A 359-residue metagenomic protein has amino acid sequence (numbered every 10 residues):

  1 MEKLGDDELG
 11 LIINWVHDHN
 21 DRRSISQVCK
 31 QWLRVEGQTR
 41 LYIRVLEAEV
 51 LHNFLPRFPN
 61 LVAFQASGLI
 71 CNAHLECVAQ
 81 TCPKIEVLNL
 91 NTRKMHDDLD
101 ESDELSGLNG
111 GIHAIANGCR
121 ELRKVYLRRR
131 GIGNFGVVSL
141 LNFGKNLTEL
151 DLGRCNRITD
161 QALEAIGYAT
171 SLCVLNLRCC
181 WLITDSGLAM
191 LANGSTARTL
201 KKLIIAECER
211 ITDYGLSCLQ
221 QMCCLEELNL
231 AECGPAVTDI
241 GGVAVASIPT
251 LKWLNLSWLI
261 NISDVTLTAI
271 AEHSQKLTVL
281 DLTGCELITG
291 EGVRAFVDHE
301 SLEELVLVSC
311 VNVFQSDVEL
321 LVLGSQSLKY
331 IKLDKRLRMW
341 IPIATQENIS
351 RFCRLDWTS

Functional and structural regions predicted by a protein language model:
M1-R128, G133-L141, T159-D160, E164: N-terminal adaptor-interaction module of cullin-RING ubiquitin ligase components
V28, G118, L172, R178-C179 (+2 more regions): The N-terminal extracellular segments of secreted preproproteins, especially immediately downstream of signal
T39-L41, V62, E76, I85-N89 (+10 more regions): Structural register of leucine-rich repeats
V45, A63-A66, L90, L127 (+8 more regions): Conserved beta-strand positions
A48, A66-L69, L90-R93, R130 (+8 more regions): Solvent-exposed loop/turn tips at the surfaces of repeat/solenoid architectures
V78-T92, R178-L188, Q221-E226: Conserved long hydrophobic alpha-helices within structured protein cores
D97-L105, N109, N117-G118, N142-F143 (+4 more regions): C-terminal capping region of solenoid repeat domains
T148-L152, R157, Q161, G167-Y168 (+3 more regions): Alpha-helical scaffolds that organize eukaryotic protein assemblies
